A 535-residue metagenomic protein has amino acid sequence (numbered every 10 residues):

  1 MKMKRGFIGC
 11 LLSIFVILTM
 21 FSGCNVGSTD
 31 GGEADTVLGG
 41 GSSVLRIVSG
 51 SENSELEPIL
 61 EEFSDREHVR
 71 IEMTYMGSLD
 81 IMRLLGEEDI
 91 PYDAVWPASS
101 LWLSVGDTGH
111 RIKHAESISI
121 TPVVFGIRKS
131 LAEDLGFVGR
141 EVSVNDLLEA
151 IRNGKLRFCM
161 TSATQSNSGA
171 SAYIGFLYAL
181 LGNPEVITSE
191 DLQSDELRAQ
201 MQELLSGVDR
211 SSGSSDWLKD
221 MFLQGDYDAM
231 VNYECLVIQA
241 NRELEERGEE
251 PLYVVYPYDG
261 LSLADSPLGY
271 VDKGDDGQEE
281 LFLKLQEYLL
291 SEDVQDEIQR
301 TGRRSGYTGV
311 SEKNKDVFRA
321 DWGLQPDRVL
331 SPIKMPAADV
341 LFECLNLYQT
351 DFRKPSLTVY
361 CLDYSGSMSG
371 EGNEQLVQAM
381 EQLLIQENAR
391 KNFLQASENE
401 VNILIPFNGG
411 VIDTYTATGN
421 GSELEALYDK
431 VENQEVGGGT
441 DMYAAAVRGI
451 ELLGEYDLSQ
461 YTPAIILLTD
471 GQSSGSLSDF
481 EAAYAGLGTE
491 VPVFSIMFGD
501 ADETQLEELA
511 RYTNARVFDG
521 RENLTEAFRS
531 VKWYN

Functional and structural regions predicted by a protein language model:
V26-G31, G306-V359, G366-E374, I412: Acidic, polar low-complexity linker/tail segments
G27, G31-Q165: N-terminal segment of the mature folded domain
S117-F125, R198-L204, S212, E246-G274 (+1 more regions): Periplasmic-binding protein-like
P184-Y256: Ligand-binding pocket segment of bilobal, Venus flytrap-like solute-binding proteins
Y288-S311: Periplasmic-binding protein-like
D351-A417, A445-A446, A464-L468: Von Willebrand factor
I412-Y415, S422-P463, S495-Q505, E526-A527: Von Willebrand factor
N433, T469-D519, R529-V531: VWA/integrin I-like adhesion module and closely mimicked acidic/polar interface patches used
